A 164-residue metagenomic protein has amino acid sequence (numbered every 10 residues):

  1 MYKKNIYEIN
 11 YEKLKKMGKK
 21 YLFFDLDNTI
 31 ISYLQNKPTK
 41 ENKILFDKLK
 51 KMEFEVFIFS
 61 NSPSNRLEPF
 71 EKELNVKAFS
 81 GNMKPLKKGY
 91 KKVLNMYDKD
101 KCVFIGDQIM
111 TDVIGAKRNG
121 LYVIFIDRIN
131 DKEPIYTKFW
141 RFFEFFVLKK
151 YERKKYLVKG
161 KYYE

Functional and structural regions predicted by a protein language model:
M1-F24, I31, Q35-N36, N42-F54 (+2 more regions): Asp-based, Mg2+/Mn2+-dependent phosphohydrolase catalytic module
F57: Zn2+-dependent peptidoglycan hydrolase active-site motif and core
S60-S62: Conserved phosphate-coupling serine/threonine residues in phosphotransfer and NTP-handling enzymes
